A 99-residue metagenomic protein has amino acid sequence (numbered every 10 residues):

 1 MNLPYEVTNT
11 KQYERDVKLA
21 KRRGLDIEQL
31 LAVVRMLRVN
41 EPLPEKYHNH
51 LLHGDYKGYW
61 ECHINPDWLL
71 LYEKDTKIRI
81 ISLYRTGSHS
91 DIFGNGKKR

Functional and structural regions predicted by a protein language model:
M1-E6, R15, L25-I27, D67-L69 (+1 more regions): Enriched for short, Lys/Arg-rich terminal
T8-P44: N-terminal first-folded block
L19, E61-H63, E73-K74: Short histidine-centered beta-strand/loop micro-motifs that create catalytic or ligand/metal-coordination sites
I27-E28, V34, N40, N49 (+2 more regions): Generic N-terminal initiation segments characterized by hydrophobic and/or small/turn-forming residues
M36-H63: A short, surface-exposed loop/turn module that caps and links secondary-structure elements
